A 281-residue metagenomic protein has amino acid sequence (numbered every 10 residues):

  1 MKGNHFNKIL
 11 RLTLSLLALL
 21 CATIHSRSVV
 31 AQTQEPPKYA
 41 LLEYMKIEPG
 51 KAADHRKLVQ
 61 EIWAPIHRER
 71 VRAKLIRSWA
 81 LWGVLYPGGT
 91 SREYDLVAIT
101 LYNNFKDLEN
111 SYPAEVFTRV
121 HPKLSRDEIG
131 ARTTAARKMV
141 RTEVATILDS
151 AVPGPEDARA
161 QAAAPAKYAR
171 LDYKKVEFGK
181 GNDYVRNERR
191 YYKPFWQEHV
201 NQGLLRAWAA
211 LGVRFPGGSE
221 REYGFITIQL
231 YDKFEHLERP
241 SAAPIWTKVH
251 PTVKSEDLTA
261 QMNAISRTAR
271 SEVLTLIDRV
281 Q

Functional and structural regions predicted by a protein language model:
M1-L10: N-terminal secretory signal peptides that target proteins for export/translocation
T13-T23: Bacterial N-terminal signal peptides
V30-H121, D127-V253, L258-Q281: Short S/T/G/P-rich N-terminal loop/turn motif that feeds into the first structured element of a domain
